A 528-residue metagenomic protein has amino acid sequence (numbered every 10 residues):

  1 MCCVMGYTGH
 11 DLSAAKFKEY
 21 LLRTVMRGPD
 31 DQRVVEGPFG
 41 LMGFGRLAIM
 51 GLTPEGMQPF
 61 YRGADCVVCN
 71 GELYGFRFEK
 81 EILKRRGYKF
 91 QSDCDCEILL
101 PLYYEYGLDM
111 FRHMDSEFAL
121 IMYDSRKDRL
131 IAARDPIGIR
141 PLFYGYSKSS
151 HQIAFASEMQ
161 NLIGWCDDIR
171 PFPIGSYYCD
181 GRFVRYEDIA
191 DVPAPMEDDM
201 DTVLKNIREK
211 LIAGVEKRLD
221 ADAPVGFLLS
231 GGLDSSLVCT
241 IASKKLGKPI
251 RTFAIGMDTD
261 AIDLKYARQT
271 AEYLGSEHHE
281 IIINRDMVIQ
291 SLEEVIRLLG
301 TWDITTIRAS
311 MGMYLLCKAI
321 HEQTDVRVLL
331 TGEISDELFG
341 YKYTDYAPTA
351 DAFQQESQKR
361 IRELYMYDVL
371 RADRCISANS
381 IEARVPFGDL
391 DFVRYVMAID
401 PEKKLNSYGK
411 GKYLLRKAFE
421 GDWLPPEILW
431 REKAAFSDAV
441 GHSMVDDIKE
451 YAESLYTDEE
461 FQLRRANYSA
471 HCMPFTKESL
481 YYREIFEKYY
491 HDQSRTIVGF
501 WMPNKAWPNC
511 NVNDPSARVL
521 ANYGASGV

Functional and structural regions predicted by a protein language model:
M1-V68, E72, P101-D198, K205 (+4 more regions): N-terminal glutamine amidotransferase
T8-S13, R85, E105, R126-L142 (+5 more regions): ATP-dependent adenylate-handling active sites, centered on carboxylate activation for C-N bond formation
R33-E36, S92, F111-M114, T331 (+1 more regions): Short beta-strand
G45, D93, Y186-I189, I255 (+1 more regions): Conserved beta-strand termini and adjacent loop/short-helix elements that scaffold enzyme active sites in alpha/beta
L83-Q91, L108-M110, L162-I169, W302-I304 (+1 more regions): Short, polar/flexible loop-turn hinges at active-site or ligand-entry regions and domain interfaces
C96-L100: Short, conserved phosphate-binding/catalytic loop or strand-edge motifs used in phosphoryl-/nucleotidyl-transfer
Y186, P425-A434: Conserved S-adenosyl-L-methionine
